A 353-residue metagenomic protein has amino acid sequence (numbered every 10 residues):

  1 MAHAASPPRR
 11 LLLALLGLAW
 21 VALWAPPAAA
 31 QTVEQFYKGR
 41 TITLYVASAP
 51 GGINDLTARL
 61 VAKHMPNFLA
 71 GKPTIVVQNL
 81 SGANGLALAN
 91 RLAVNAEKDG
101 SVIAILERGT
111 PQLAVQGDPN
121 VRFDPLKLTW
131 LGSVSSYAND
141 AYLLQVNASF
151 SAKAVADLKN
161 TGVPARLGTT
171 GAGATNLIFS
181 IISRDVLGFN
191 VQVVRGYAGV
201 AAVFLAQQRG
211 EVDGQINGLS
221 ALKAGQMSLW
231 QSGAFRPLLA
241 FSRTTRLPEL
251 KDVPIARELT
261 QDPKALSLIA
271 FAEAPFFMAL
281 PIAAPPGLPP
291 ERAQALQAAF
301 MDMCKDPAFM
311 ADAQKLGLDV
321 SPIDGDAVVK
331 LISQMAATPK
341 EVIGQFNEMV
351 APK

Functional and structural regions predicted by a protein language model:
M1-P8: N-terminal secretory signal peptides that target proteins for export/translocation
L12-V21: Hydrophobic helical h-region of N-terminal Sec-dependent signal peptides in bacterial secretory/periplasmic proteins
A25-P27: N-terminal signal peptide c-region/cleavage motif recognized by signal peptidases
Q31-A279: Conserved hydrophobic/amphipathic secondary-structure segments that form or flank ligand- or partner-binding grooves
K38-R40, Q231-S232, L259-Q261, S267 (+2 more regions): An extracytoplasmic/periplasmic, membrane-proximal ligand-sensing/linker region
A49-P50, P285-P289: Structural beta->alpha junctions
A279-P285: A short beta-strand structural signal in non-transmembrane regions
